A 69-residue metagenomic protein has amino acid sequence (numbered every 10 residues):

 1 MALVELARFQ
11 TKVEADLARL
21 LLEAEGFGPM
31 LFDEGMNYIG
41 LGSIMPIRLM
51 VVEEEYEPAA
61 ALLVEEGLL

Functional and structural regions predicted by a protein language model:
M1-L69: Acidic/polar low-complexity segments and flexible, solvent-exposed patches
